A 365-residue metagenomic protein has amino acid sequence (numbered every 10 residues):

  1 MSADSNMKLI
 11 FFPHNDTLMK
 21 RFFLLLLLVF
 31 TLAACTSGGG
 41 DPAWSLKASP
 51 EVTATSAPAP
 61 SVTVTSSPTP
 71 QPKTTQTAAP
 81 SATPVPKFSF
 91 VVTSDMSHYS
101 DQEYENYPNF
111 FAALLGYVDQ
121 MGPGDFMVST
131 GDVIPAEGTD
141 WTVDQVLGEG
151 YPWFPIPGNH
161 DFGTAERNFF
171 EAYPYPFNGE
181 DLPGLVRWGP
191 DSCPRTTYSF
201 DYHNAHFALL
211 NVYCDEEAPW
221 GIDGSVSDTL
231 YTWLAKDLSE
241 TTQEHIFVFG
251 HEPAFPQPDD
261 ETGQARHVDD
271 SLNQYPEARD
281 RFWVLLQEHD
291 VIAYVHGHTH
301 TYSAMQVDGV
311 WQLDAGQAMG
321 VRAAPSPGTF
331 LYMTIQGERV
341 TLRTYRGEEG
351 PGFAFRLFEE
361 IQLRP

Functional and structural regions predicted by a protein language model:
K8, M19-F22: Positively charged n-region of N-terminal signal peptides that target proteins for export
L25-A33: Bacterial N-terminal signal peptides
A34-C35, G39-V85: Ser/Thr-rich, Proline-interspersed low-complexity disordered segments
P72-W141: N-terminal active-site segment of His-dependent metallophosphoesterases
P84, T334-P365: A short C-terminal boundary segment appended to hydrolase-like catalytic domains
D95, G131-D132, G158-N159, H251 (+1 more regions): Active-site glycine-centered loops adjacent to acidic/histidine catalytic or metal-binding residues that shape
P135-T242, A265-E277, R281-A293, T301-Q336 (+1 more regions): Extended active-site neighborhood of metal-dependent phosphoesterases/phosphodiesterases
T241-D259: Short acidic, glycine-rich surface-loop motifs adjacent to enzyme active sites
